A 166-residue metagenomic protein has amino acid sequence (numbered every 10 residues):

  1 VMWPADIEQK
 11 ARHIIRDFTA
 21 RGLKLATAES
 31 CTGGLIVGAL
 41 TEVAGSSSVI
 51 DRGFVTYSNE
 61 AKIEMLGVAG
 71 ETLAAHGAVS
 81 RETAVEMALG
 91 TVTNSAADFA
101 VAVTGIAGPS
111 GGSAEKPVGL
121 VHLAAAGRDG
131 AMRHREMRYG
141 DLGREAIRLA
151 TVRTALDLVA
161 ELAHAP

Functional and structural regions predicted by a protein language model:
V1-P166: Short alpha-helical segments enriched in small residues
